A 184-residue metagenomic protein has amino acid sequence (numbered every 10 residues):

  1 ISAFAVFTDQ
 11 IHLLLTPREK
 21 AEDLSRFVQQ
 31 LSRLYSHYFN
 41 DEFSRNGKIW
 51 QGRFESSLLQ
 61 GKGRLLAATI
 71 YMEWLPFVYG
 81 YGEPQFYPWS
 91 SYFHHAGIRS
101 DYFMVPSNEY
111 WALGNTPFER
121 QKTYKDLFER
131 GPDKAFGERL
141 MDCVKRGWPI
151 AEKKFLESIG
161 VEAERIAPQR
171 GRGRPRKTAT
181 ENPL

Functional and structural regions predicted by a protein language model:
I1-T8, P17-L184: Short Pro-Cys-Gly-centered "Cys-loop" motif that presents a nucleophilic cysteine in a tight turn
I11: Residue-level detector of short, conserved catalytic/binding motifs and their immediate flanks
